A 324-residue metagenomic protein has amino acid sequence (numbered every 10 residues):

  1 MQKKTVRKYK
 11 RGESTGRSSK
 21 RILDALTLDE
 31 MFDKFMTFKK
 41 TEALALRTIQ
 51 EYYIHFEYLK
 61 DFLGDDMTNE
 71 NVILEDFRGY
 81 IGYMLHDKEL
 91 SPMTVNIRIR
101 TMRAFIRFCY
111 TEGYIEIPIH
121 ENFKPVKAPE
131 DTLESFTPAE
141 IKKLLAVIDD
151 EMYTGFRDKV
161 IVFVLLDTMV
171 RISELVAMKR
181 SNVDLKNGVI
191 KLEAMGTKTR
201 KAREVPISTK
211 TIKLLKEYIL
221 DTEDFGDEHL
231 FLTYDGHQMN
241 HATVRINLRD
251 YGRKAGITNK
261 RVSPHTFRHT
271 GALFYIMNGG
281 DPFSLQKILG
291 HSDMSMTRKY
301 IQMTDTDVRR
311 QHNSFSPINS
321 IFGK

Functional and structural regions predicted by a protein language model:
M1-K324: Conserved catalytic core of the tyrosine transesterase superfamily
